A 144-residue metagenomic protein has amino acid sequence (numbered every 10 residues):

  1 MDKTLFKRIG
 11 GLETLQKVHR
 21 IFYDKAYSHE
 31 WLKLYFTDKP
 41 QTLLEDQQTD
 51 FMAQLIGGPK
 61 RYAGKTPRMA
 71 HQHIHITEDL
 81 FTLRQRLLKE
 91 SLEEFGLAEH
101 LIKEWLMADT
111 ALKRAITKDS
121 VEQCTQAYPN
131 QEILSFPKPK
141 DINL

Functional and structural regions predicted by a protein language model:
M1-L144: Core of compact, soluble alpha-helical bundle domains
